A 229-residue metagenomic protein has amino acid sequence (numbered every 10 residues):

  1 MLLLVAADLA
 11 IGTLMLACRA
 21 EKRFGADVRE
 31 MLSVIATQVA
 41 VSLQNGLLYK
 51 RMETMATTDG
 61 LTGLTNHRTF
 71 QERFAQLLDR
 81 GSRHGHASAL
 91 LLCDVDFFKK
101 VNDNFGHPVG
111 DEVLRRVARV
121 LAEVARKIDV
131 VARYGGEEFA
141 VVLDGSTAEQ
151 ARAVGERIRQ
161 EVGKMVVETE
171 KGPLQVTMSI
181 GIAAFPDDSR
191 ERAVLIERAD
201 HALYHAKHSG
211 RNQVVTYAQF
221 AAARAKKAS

Functional and structural regions predicted by a protein language model:
L2-C18, S42: Sensory-domain boundary capping and coupling elements
L3-A7, V167, F185: Sensor-regulatory modules in signal-transduction proteins
A26, R152-G155, E170, F185-S229: Catalytic-core segments of nucleotide cyclases and related cyclic-nucleotide turnover enzymes
S33-A40: Allosteric cytosolic regulatory segments
E53-E72, C93-H107, R115: Conserved nucleotide-binding and Mg2+-coordinating catalytic segments in signaling enzymes
Q71-F105, L121, A132, A151: Active-site-proximal structural segments of metal-dependent nucleotidyl cyclase/transferase enzymes
V109-V130, E138, R157, V162: Active-site-proximal alpha-helical element of nucleotidyl cyclase-like catalytic domains and analogous helices
V130-R133, L174: A short pre-motif secondary-structure segment
